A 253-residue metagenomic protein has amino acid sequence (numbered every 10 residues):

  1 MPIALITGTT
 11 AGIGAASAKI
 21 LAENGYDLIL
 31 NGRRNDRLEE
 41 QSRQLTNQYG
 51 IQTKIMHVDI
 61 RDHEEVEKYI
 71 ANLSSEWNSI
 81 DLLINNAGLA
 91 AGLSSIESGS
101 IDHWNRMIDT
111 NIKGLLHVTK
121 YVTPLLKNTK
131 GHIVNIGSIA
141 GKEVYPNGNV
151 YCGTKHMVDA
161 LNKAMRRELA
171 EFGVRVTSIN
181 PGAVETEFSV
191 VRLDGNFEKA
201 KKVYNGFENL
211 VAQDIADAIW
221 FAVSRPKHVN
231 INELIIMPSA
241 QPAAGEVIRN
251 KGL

Functional and structural regions predicted by a protein language model:
T10-G12: Conserved glycine-rich cofactor-binding loop
N24-Q41: Conserved glycine-rich Rossmann-like NAD(P)H-binding loop of the short-chain dehydrogenase/reductase
D36, H57-Y69, I101: The beta1-alpha1 cofactor-binding region of Rossmann-like NAD(H)/NADP(H)-dependent oxidoreductases
S94-I96, S100-R106: Substrate-binding pocket helix/loop in short-chain dehydrogenase/reductase
T119, T154: Active-site helix of classical SDR
S138: Residue(s) in the substrate-gating loop at a strand-loop-helix junction that position the organic substrate next
S178-I179, E198-G245: C-terminal helical subdomain
